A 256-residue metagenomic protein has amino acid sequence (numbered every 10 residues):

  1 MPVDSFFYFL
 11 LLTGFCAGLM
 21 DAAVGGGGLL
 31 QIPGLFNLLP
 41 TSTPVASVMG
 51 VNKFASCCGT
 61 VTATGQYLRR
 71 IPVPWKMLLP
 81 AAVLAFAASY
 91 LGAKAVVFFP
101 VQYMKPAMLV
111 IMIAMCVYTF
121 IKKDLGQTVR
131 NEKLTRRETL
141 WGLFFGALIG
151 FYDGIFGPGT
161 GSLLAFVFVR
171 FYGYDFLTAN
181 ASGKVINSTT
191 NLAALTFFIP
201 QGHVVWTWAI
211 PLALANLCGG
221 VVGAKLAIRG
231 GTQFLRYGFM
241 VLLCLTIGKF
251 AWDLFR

Functional and structural regions predicted by a protein language model:
M1-T43, V129-N180: Selected transmembrane alpha-helices and immediately adjacent juxtamembrane segments of polytopic inner-membrane
F7, L11, K53, M108-M112 (+4 more regions): Residues within membrane-spanning alpha-helices of integral membrane proteins, especially the hydrophobic core/packing
L11, F15, L19, K53 (+10 more regions): Residue-level signature of the transmembrane alpha-helical core of multi-pass small-molecule transporters
N37-L38, V97, P106, F166-R170 (+4 more regions): Transmembrane helix-loop junction
V45-M49, N180-K184: Small-residue hotspots at the loop-to-helix junctions and early N-terminal turns of transmembrane alpha-helices
G50-Y103, A107, N191-G238: Selective hydrophobic functional segments
T62-P72, A93, L109-L134, L245-R256: Transmembrane helix exit motif
L91, L148-F156, A194-G202, A209 (+1 more regions): Hydrophobic alpha-helical transmembrane segments in multi-pass integral membrane proteins
